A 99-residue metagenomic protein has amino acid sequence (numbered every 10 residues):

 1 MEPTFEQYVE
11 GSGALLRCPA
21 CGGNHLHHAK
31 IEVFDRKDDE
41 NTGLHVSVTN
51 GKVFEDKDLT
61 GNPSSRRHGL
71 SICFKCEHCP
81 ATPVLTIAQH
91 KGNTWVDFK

Functional and structural regions predicted by a protein language model:
E2-T4, A14-R17, G23-S71, A88: Short recognition patches in nucleic-acid-associated and regulatory proteins
G11: Non-catalytic beta-sheet/beta-sandwich ligand-binding modules that flank or precede catalytic cores
A20-G22, E77-P80: Cys/His-coordinated zinc-binding microdomains
G69-C79: Replace "small metal-dependent catalytic modules" with "small catalytic or cofactor-binding modules
T82-L85: Beta-strand-rich cores of mature extracytoplasmic or soluble domains
Q89-K99: A short, surface-exposed interaction/processing loop segment used at functional sites
